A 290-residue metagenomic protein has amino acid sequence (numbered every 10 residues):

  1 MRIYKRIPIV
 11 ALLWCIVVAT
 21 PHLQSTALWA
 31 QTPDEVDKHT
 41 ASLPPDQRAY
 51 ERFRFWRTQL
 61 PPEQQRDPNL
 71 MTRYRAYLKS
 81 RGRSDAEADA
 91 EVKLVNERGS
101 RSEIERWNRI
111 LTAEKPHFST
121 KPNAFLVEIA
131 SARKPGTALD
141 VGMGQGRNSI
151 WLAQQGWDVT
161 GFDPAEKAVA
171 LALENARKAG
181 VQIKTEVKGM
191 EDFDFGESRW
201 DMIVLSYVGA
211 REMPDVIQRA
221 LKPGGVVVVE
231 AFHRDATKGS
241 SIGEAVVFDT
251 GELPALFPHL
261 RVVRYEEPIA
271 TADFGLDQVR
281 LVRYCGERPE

Functional and structural regions predicted by a protein language model:
P33-R133: Conserved class I S-adenosyl-L-methionine
P135-G144: Conserved class I S-adenosyl-L-methionine
D158-D163: Conserved SAM-binding motif I beta-strand of class I
A165-K167: Conserved SAM/SAH-binding beta-strand->alpha-helix loop
A179-M190: Conserved SAM-binding strand-loop segment of SAM-dependent methyltransferases
F195-M202: A short acidic, Gly/Pro-enriched loop at the edge of an enzyme's catalytic core that lines a small-molecule cofactor
V208-A220: A short, conserved alpha-helix within the catalytic core of class I
G225-R234: Conserved beta-strand signature within the Rossmann-like core of class I S-adenosyl-L-methionine
